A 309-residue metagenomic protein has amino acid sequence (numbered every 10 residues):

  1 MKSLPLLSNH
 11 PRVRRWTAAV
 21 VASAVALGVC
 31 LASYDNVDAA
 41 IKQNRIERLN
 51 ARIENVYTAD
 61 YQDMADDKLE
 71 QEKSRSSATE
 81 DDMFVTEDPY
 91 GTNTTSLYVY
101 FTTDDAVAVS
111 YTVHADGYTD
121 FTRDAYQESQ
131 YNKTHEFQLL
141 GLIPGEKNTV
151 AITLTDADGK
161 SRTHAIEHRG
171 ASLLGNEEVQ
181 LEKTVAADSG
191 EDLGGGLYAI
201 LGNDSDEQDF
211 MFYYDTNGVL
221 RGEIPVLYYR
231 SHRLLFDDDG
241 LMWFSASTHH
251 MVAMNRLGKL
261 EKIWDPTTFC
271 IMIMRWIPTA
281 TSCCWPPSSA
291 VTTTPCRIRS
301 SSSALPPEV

Functional and structural regions predicted by a protein language model:
M1-R48: Gram-positive cell-envelope targeting signals
N9, G28, F121-T122, A253: Generic signal for short, ordered secondary-structure residues within or immediately flanking folded domains
V25, D81-D82, R123: Short hydrophobic/aromatic-rich motifs at helix boundaries and adjacent loops
D35-R48, K73-P89: Eukaryotic non-globular interaction segments with acidic/serine-rich, low-complexity composition and alpha-helical
E47-Y61, M83-V113, T134-E136, K147 (+1 more regions): Histidine-/acidic-rich catalytic cores in large beta-rich domains
D60-E80: Proline/serine/threonine-rich low-complexity linkers at boundaries of modular beta-sandwich domains
D116-Q130: Solvent-exposed serine/threonine-rich low-complexity stretches and specific carbohydrate-binding patches
L139-P144: Short, flexible loop/turn segments at beta-strand junctions in immunoglobulin-like and fibronectin type III
